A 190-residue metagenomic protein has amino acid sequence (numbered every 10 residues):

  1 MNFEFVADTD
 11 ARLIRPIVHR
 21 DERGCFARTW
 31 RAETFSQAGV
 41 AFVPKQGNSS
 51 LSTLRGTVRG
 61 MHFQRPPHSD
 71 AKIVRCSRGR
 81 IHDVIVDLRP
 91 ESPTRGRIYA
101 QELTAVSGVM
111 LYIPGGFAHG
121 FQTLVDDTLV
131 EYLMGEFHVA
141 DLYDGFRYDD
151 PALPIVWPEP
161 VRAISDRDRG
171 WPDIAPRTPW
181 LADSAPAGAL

Functional and structural regions predicted by a protein language model:
M1-S107, D127, M134-L190: Non-catalytic, conserved peripheral segments adjacent to functional cores
L103-D126: Conserved metal-binding segment of the jelly-roll/cupin
